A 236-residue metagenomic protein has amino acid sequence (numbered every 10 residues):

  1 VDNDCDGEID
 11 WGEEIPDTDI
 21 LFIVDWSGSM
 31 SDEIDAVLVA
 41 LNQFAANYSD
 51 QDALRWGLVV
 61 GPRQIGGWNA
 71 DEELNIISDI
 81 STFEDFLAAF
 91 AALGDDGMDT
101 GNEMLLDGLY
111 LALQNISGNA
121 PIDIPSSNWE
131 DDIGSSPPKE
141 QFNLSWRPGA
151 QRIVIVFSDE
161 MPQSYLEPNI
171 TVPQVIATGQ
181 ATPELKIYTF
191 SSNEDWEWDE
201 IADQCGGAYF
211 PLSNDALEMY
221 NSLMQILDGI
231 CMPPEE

Functional and structural regions predicted by a protein language model:
V1-E14, E236: Extracellular calcium-associated, cysteine-rich motifs in secreted modular proteins
E13-E236: Divalent cation-coordinating acidic motifs and surrounding scaffolds that mediate Ca2+/Mg2+/Mn2+/Zn2+-dependent binding
